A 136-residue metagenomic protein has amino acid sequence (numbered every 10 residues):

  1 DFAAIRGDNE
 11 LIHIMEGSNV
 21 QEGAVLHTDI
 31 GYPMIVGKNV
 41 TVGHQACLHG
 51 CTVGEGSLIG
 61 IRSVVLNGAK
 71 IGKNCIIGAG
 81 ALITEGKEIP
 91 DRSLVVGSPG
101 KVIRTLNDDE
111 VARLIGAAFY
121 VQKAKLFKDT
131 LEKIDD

Functional and structural regions predicted by a protein language model:
D8, E16, E22-A24, T28 (+2 more regions): Glycine-rich hexapeptide-repeat left-handed beta-helix
